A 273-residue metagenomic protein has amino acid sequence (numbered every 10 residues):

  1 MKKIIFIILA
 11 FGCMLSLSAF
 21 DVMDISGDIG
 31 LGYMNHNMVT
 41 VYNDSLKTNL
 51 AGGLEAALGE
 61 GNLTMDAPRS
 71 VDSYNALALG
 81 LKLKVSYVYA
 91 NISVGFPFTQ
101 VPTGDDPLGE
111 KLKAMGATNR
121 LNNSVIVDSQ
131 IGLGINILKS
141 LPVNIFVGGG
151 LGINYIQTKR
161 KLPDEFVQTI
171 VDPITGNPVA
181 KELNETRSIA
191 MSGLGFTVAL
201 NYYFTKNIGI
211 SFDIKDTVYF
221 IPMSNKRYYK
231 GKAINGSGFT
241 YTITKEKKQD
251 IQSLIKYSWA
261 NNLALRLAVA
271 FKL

Functional and structural regions predicted by a protein language model:
M1-D24: Cleavable N-terminal export/targeting peptides
A19-S86, N262-K272: Short glycine/proline- and aromatic-enriched beta-strand/turn motifs that initiate or cap beta-hairpins
D24-S26, Y89, P142-F146, A199 (+3 more regions): Membrane-spanning beta-strand positions in outer-membrane beta-barrel proteins
Y33-N37, N75, A90-I92, N119 (+4 more regions): Polar/charged side chains located within well-ordered beta-strands of beta-rich proteins
V39-R69, F98-S124, Y155-I189, S224-K256: Flexible, solvent-exposed loop segments that connect beta-strands
D72-G80, S124-Q130, M191-G195, A260-A264: Transmembrane beta-barrel architecture of outer-membrane proteins
L79-I174, R266-L273: Gram-negative (and chloroplast) outer-membrane scaffold detector with strong preference for beta-barrel transmembrane
N201-L273: Predominantly the C-terminal beta-signal and adjacent terminal strand-loop region of outer-membrane beta-barrel
